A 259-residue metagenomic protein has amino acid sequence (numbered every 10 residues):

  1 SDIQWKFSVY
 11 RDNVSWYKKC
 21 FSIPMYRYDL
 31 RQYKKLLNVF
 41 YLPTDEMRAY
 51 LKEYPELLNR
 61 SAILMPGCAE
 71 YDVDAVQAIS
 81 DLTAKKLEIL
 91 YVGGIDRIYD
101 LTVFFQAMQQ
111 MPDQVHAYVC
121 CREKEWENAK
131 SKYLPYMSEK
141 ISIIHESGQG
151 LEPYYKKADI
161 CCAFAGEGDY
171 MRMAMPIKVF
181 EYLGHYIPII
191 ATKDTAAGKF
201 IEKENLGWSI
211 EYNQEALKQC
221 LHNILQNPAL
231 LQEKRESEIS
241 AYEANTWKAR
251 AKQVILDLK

Functional and structural regions predicted by a protein language model:
K19-F40: Membrane-proximal helix-turn-helix segments that form the acceptor-binding/catalytic region of lipid-linked
E46-M47, L64-A75, K124: Short beta-strand->alpha-helix junction loop in the catalytic core of nucleotide-activated group-transfer enzymes
A69, D81-Y99, F105-P112, Y118: Conserved donor-binding/catalytic core segment of Leloir-type glycosyltransferases
V92, H116-A129: Glycosyltransferase donor-sugar binding loop
Y99, L151-Y154, C161-E181, I190-K199: Nucleotide-sugar-dependent
E127-K157: Nucleotide-activated donor-binding/catalytic signature segment of Leloir-type glycosyltransferases, i.e., the conserved
K203-E215, N223-A229: Conserved acidic donor-binding segment of nucleotide-sugar-dependent glycosyltransferases
Y212, Q226-L258: A charged, aromatic-enriched C-terminal amphipathic alpha-helix characteristic of glycosyltransferases across folds
